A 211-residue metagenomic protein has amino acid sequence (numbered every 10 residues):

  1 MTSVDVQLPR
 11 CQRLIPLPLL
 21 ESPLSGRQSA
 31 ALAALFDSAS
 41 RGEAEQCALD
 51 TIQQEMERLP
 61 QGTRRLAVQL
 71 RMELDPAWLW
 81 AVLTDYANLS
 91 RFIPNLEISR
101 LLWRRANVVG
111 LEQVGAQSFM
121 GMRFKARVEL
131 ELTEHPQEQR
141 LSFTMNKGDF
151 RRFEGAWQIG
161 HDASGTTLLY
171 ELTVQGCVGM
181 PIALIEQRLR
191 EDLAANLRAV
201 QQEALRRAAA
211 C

Functional and structural regions predicted by a protein language model:
T2-N107: Hydrophobic ligand-binding cavity/cleft-lining segments
S3-V6, T144-E191, A195: Beta-strand/loop substructures that line and gate deep hydrophobic ligand-binding cavities in soluble
M56-G62, S90, R100-K147, A199-C211: Glycine-rich portal/gate segments that line the openings of hydrophobic small-molecule binding cavities
A67-L70, S99-R100, A126-E134, E154-H161: Hydrophobic/aromatic beta-strand elements that line small-molecule binding cavities or substrate pockets in beta-rich
R71-D75, V114-S118, T133-H135, N146 (+2 more regions): Solvent-exposed residues in well-ordered beta-strands and their adjoining turns, especially edge/terminal strands
D75-A81, F124, I185-D192, N196: Short amphipathic alpha-helical segments
L79-V82, L89, L132, L168-Y170 (+1 more regions): Hydrophobic pocket/interface hotspot
W80, L111, G121-R123, F153 (+1 more regions): Short acidic, gly/pro-rich beta-turn/loop elements at beta-sheet edges and active-site/ligand-binding grooves
